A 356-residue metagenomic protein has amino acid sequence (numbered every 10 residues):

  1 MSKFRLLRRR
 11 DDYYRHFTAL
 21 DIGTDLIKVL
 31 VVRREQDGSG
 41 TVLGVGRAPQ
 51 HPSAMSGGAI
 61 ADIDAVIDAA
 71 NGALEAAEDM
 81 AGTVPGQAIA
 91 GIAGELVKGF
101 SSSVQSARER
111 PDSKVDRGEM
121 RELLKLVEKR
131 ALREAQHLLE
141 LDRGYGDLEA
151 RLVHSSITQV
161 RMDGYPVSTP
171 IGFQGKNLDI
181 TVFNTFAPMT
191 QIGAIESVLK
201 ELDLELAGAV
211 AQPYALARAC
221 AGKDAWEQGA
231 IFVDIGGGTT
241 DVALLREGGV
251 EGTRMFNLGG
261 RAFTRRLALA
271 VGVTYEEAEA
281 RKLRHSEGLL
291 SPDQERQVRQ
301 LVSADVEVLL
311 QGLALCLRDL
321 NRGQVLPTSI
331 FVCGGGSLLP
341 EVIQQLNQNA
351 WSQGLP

Functional and structural regions predicted by a protein language model:
M1-L26, L30-A88, I92-A230, G249-E251 (+7 more regions): Nucleotide/phosphate-binding catalytic cleft detector across ATP-hydrolyzing and phosphate-transferring enzymes
T24, G236-G238: Short, glycine/acidic-enriched loop or turn micro-motifs at the edges of active sites
D241-A243: A structural feature that tracks compact, well-ordered secondary-structure segments with a strong bias toward
R246: A cytosolic small-molecule/anion-sensing beta-strand core signal
V271-Q311: A mobile "lid/hinge" subdomain adjacent to the ATP/sugar-phosphate binding pocket shared across diverse ATP-dependent
L309-N321: A short, acidic, amphipathic alpha-helical segment used as a generic capping/interface helix at domain edges
G336-S337: Helix N-cap motif at beta-to-alpha junctions
